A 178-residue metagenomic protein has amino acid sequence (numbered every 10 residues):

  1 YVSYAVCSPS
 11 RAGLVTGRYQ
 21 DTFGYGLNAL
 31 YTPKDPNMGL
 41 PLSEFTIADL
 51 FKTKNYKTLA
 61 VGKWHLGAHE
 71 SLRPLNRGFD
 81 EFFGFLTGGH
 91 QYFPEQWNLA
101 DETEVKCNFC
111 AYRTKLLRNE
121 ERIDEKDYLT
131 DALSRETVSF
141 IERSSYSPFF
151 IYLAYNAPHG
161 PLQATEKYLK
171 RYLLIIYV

Functional and structural regions predicted by a protein language model:
Y1-V178: Formylglycine-dependent sulfatase
